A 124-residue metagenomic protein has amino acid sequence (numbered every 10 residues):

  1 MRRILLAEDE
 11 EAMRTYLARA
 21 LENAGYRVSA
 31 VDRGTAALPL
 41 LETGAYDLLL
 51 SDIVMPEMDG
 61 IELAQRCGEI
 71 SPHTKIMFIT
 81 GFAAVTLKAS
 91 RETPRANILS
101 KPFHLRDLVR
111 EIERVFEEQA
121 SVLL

Functional and structural regions predicted by a protein language model:
E8: Conserved acidic carboxylate
T15-N23: Charged docking surfaces used in two-component/phosphorelay signaling
G25-D32, L40: Short hydrophobic/Thr-rich beta-strand motif most characteristic of the beta2 strand and flanking loop of CheY-like
D32-A36, D59-L63: Acidic catalytic/metal-coordinating carboxylates
D52: Active-site residues of response regulator receiver
M55: Receiver (REC) domain active-site loop signature in two-component systems and cognate sites in sensor histidine kinases
F103-R114, A120-S121: C-terminal output helix
